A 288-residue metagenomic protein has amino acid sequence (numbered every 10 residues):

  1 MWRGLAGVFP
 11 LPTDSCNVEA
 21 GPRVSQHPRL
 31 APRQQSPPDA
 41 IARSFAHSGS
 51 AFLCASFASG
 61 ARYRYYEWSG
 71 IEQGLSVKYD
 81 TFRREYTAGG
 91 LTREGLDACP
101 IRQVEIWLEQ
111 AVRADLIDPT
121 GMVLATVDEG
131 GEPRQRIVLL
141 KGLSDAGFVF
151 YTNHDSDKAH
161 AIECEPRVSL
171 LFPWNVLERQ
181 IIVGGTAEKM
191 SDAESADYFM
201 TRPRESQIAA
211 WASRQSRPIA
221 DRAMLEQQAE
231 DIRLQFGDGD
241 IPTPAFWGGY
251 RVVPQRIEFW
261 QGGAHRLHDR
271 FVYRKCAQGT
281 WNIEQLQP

Functional and structural regions predicted by a protein language model:
W2-D14: Extreme N-terminal basic, low-complexity initiation segments that serve as generic localization/processing leaders
R3, R23, R29, R33 (+2 more regions): Basic polycationic patches enriched in arginine
A6, G21, P37: Short polybasic linear motifs
D14, H27, D39, H47 (+1 more regions): Intrinsic-disorder-associated, low-complexity terminal segments enriched in Asp/Asn/His/Tyr and depleted of Lys/Arg
H27, Q35-S36, W68, Q73: Cationic, low-complexity basic patches in intrinsically disordered or flexible, solvent-exposed regions
E67-P288: Binding-site signature for planar aromatic cofactors or substrates
